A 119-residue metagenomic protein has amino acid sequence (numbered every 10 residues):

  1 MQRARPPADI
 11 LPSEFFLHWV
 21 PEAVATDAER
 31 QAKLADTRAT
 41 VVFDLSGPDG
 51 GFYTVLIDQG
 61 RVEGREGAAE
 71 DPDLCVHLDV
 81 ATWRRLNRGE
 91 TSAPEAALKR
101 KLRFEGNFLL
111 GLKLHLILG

Functional and structural regions predicted by a protein language model:
M1-G119: Feature captures hydrophobic
